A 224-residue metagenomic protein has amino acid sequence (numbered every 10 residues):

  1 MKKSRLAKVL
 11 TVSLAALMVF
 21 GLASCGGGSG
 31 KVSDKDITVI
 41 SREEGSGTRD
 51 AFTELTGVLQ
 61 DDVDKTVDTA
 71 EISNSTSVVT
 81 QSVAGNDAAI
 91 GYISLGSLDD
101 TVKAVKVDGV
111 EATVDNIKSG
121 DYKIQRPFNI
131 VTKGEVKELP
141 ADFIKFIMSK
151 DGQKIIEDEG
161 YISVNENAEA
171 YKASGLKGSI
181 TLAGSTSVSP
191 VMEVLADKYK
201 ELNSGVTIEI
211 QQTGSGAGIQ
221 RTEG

Functional and structural regions predicted by a protein language model:
K2-V12: Bacterial N-terminal signal peptides that target proteins for export
M18-S24: C-terminal motif of bacterial Sec signal peptides marking the signal peptidase cleavage site
G26-E223: Exported/periplasmic ABC-transporter solute-binding proteins
